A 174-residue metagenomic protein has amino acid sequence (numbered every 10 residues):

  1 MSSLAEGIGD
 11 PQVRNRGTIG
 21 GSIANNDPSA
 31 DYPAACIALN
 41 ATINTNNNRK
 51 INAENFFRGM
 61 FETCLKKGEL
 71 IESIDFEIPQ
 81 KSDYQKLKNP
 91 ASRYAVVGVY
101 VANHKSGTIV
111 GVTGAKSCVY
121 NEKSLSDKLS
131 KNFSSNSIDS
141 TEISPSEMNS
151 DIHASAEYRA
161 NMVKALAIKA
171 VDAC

Functional and structural regions predicted by a protein language model:
M1-C174: C-terminal structural segment of proteins
